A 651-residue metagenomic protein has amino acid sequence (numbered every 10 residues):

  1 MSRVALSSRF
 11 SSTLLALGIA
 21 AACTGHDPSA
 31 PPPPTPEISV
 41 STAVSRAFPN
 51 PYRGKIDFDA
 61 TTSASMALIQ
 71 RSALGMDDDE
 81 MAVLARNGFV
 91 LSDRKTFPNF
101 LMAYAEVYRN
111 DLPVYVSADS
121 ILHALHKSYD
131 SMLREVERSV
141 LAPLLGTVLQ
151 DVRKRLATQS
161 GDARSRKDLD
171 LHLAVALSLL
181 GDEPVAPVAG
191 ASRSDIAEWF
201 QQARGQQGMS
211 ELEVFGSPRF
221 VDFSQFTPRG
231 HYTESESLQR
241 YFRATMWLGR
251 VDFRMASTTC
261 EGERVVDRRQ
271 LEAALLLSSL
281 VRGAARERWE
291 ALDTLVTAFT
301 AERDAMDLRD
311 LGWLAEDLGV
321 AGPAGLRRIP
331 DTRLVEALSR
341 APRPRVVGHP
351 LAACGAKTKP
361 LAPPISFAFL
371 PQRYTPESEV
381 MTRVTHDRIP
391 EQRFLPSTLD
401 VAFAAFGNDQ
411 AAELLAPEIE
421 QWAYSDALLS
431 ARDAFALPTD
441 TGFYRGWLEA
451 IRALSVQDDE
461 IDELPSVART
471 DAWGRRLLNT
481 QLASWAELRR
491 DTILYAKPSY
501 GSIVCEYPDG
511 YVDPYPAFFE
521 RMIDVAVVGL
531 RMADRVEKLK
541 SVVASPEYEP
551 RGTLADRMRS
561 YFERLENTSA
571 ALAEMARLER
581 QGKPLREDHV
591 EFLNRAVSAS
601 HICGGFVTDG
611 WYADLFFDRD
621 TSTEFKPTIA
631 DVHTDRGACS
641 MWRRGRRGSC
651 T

Functional and structural regions predicted by a protein language model:
M1-T13: Bacterial N-terminal signal peptides that target proteins for export
A20-A22: C-terminal motif of bacterial Sec signal peptides marking the signal peptidase cleavage site
G25: Short, conserved catalytic or interaction motifs in soluble domains
P28-T651: Long, non-catalytic protein-protein interaction scaffolds
